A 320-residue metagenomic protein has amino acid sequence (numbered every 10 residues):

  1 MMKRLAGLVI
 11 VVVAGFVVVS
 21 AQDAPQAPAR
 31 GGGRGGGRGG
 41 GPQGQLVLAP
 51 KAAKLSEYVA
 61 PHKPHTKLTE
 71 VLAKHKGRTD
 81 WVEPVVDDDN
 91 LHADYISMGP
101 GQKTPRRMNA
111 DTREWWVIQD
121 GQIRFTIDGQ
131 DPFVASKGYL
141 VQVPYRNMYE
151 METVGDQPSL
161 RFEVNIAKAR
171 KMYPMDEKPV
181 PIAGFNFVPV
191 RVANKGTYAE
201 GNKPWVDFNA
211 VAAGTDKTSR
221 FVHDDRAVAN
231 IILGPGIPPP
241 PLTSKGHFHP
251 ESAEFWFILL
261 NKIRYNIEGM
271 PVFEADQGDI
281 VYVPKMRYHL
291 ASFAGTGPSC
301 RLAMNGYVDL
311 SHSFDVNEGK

Functional and structural regions predicted by a protein language model:
M1-L5: Positively charged n-region of N-terminal signal peptides that target proteins for export
G7-V17: Bacterial N-terminal signal peptides
D23-H92, K103-R106, K171-P239, K245 (+1 more regions): A short, N-terminal "cap"/entry segment at the start of jelly-roll beta-barrel domains of the cupin/DSBH fold
D94, E114, D131, Y139 (+4 more regions): Short, conserved secondary-structure segments in the cores of folded domains
S97-G99, M108-F125, L233-G234, F248-Y265 (+1 more regions): Short, conserved beta-strand element in jelly-roll/cupin
G129-R146, G269-M286: Short acidic-glycine-tyrosine-enriched beta hairpin
Q142, D156-P174, Y282, T296-D315: A short hydrophobic beta-strand segment most commonly corresponding to one strand of the jelly-roll/cupin
M151-G155, S292-A294: Asparagine-centered strand-capping/turn motif at beta-strand->loop junctions
